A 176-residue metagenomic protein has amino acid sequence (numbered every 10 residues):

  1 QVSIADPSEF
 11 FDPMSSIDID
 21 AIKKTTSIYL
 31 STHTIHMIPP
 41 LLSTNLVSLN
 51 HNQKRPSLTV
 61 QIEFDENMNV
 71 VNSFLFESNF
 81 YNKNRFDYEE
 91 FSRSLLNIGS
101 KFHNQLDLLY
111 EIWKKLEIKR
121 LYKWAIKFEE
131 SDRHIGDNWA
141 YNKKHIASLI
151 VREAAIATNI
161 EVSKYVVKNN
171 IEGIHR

Functional and structural regions predicted by a protein language model:
Q1-R176: Electropositive polyanion-binding surfaces
